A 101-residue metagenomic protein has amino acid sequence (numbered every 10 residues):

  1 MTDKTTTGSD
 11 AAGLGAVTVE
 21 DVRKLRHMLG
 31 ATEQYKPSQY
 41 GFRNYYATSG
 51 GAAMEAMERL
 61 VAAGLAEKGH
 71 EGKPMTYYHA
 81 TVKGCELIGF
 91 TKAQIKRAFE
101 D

Functional and structural regions predicted by a protein language model:
T2-M54, A93: Short amphipathic alpha-helical interface segments
T18-V22, V61, T76, I88: A general secondary-structure boundary signal
L25, A66, Y78-A80: Hydrophobic beta-strand residues in large extracellular and virion-surface proteins
M28-T32, G64-L65, I88: Generic structural signal for hydrophobic core residues of well-folded globular domains
Y45-A63, E67-K68, M75: Short amphipathic alpha-helical interaction segments
K73-D101: Short, amphipathic alpha-helical interaction segments positioned at domain boundaries
